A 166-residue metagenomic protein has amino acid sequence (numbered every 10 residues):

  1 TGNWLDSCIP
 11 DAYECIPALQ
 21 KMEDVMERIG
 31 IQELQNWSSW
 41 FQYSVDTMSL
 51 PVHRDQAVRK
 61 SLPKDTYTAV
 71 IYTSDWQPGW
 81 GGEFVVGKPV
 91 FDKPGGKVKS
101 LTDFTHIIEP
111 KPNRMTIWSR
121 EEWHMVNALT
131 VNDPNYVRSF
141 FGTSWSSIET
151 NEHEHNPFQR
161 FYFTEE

Functional and structural regions predicted by a protein language model:
T1-Q32, S49, F158: Non-heme Fe(II)/2-oxoglutarate
G30-T164: Catalytic core of non-heme Fe(II) oxygenases with the double-stranded beta-helix
